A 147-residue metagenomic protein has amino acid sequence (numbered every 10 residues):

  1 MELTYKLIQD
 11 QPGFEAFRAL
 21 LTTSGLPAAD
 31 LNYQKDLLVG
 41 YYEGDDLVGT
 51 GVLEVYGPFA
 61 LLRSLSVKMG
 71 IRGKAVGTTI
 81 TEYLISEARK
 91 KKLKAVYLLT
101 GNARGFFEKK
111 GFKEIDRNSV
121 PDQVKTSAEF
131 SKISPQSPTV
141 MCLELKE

Functional and structural regions predicted by a protein language model:
M1-D30, P138-V140, E144-E147: Short amphipathic alpha-helix that is part of the acyltransferase structural core
G40, D46-E54, F59-S66: Conserved beta-strand in the GNAT
Y41-G44, L143-L145: Active-site beta-strand termini and strand-to-loop segments that position acidic
K68-T79, K91, K109: Conserved glycine-rich acetyl-CoA-binding loop
G73-S86, L98: Conserved acetyl-CoA-binding loop-helix of GNAT-fold acetyltransferases
S86-N102: Conserved GNAT acetyl-CoA-binding A-motif
G101-S119, V124-T126: Conserved active-site alpha-helix within GNAT-family acetyltransferase domains
V120-E147: C-terminal "cap" of GNAT-fold acetyltransferases
